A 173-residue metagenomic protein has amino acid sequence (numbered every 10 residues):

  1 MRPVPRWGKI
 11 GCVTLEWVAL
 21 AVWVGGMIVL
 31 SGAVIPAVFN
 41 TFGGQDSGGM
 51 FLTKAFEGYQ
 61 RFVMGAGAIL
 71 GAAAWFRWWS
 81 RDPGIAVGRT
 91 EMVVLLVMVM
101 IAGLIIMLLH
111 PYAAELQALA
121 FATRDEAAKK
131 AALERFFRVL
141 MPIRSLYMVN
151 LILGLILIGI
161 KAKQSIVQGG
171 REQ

Functional and structural regions predicted by a protein language model:
R2-R89, E115-F137, G170-E172: Interfacial loop at the N-terminal end of multi-pass membrane proteins
A21-V24, V93-H110: Hydrophobic alpha-helical membrane-insertion segments
M64-G65, M92-V97, M148-L151: Hydrophobic H-region at the start of alpha-helical membrane spans
I69-S80, Y147-Q168: Transmembrane alpha-helical segments in integral membrane proteins
M98-I101, A114, A118, R144: A broadly conserved amphipathic alpha-helix scaffold signal in soluble, globular proteins
A102, I106, P142-G154: Alpha-helical transmembrane segments of helical membrane proteins, especially in multi-pass transport, channel
